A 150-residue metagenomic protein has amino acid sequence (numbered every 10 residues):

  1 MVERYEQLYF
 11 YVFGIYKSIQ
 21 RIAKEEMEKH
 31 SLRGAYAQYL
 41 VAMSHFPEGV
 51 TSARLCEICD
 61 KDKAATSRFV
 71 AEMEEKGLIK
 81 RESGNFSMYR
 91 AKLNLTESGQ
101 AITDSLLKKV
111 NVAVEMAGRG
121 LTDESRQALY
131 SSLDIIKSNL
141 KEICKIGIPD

Functional and structural regions predicted by a protein language model:
M1, D123-D150: C-terminal regulatory/oligomerization modules of transcriptional regulators
M1-H30, L78: N-terminal leader segment of winged-helix/HTH proteins
R4, L8, A35-Y36, S98 (+1 more regions): N-terminal positioning helix adjacent to the helix-turn-helix/winged-helix DNA-binding module
V12-I15, I19-I22, C59, I102 (+2 more regions): Alpha-helical linker/hinge and terminal dimerization helices associated with HTH transcriptional regulators
R21-A65, K76, I148: N-terminal helix-turn-helix DNA-binding core of bacterial DNA-binding proteins
E25, E72, I135: Alpha-helical DNA-recognition elements
A71-S131: Charged, amphipathic alpha-helical coiled-coil/dimerization segments
